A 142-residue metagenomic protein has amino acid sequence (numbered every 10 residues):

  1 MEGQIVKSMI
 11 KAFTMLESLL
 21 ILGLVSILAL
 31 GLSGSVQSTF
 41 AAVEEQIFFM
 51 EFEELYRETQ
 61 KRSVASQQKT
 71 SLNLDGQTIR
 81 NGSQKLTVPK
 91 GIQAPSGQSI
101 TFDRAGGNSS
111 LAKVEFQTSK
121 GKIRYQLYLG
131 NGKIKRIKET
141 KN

Functional and structural regions predicted by a protein language model:
M1-V36: N-terminal single-pass transmembrane signal-anchor helix
E2-G3, G31-T39, E44-Q46, K61-N142: N-terminal helix-rich module
I10, V43-M50: Residues at secondary-structure transition points
L22, Q46, E53: Conserved catalytic core of two-component sensor histidine kinases
E51-T59: Phosphate-interacting basic helix/loop segments used at nucleotide- and nucleic-acid interfaces
